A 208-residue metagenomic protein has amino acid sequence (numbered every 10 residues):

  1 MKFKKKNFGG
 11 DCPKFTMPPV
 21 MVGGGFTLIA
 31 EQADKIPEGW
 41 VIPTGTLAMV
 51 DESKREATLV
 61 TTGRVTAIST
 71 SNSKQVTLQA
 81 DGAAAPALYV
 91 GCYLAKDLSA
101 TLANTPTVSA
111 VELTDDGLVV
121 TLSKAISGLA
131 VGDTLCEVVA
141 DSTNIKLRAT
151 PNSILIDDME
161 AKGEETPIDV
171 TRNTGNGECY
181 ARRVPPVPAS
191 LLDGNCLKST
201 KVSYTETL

Functional and structural regions predicted by a protein language model:
M1-L208: Surface-exposed, low-hydrophobicity beta-strand/loop segments enriched in small/polar/acidic residues
